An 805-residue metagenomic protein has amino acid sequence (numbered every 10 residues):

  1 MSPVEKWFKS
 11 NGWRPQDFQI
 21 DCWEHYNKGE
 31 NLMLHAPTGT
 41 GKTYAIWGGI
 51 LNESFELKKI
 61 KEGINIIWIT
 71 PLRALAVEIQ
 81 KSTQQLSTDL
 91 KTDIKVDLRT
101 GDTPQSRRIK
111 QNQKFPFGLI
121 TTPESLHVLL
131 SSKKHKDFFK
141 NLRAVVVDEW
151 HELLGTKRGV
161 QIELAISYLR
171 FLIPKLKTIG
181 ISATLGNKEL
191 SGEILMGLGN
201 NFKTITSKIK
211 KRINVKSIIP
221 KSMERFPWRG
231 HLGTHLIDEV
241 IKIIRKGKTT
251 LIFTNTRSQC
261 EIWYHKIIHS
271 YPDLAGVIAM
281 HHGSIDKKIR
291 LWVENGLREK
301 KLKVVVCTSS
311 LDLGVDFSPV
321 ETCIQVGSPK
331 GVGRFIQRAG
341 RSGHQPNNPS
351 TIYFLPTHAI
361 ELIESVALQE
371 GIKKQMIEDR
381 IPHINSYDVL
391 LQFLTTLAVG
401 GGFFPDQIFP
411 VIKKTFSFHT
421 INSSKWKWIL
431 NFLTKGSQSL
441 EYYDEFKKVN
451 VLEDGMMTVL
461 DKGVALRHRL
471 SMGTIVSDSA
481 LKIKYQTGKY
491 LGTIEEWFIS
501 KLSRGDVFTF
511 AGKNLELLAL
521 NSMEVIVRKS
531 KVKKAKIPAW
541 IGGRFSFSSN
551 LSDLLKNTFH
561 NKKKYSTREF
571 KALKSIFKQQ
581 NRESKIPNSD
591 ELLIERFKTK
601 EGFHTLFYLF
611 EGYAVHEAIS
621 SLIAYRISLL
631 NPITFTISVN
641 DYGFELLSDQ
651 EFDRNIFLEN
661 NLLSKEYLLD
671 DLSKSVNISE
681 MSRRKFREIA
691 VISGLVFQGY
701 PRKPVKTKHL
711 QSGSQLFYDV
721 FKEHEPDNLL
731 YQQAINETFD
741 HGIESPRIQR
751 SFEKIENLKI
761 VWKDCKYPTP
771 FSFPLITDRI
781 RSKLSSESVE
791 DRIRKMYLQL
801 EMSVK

Functional and structural regions predicted by a protein language model:
M1-S10, R14-G401, P405-G455: Helicase motor core with emphasis on the C-terminal RecA-like subdomain
F409-I412, F416-A480, I494-E495, P538 (+1 more regions): Extended, highly charged accessory segments
N450, K482-Y485, R528: Short, acidic/hydrophobic/Gly-rich beta-strand patch recurrent on exposed beta strands that often constitutes part
I475-S477, L502, T509: Short, well-ordered loop/turn sites that connect or cap secondary structure elements
Q486, A511-G512: Short strand-coil-strand connectors
G488-V507: A conserved acidic, glycine/proline-rich C-terminal tail/linker
K513-L520: Short beta-strand-centered aromatic/proline hotspots
N521-P538: Short, solvent-exposed secondary-structure boundary/capping segments
